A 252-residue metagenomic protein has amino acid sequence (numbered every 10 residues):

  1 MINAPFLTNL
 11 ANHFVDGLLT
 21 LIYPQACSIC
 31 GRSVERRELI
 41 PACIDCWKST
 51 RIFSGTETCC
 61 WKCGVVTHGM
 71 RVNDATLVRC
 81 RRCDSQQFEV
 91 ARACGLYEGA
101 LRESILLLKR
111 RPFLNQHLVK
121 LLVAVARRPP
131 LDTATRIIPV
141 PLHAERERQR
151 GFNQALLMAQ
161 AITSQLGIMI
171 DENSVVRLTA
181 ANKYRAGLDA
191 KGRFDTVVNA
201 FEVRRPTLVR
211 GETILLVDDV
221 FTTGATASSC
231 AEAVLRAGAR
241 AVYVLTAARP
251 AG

Functional and structural regions predicted by a protein language model:
M1-D218, T222-G252: Glycine-rich phosphate/pyrophosphate-handling loop used in enzymes and phosphotransfer proteins
